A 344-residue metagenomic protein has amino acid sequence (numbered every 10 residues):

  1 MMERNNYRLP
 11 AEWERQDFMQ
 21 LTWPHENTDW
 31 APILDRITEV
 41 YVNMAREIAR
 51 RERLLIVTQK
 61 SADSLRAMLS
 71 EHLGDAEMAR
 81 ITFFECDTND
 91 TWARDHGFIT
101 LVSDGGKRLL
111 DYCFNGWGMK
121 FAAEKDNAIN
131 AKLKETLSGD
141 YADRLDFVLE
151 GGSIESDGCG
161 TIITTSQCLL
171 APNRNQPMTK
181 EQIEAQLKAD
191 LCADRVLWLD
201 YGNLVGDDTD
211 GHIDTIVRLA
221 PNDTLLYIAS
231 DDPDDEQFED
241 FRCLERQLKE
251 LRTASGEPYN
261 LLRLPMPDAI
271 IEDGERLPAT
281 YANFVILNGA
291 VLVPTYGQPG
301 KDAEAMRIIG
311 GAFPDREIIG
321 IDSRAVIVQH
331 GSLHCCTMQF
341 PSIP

Functional and structural regions predicted by a protein language model:
M1-P344: The feature marks the mature, well-folded catalytic cores of soluble enzymes
